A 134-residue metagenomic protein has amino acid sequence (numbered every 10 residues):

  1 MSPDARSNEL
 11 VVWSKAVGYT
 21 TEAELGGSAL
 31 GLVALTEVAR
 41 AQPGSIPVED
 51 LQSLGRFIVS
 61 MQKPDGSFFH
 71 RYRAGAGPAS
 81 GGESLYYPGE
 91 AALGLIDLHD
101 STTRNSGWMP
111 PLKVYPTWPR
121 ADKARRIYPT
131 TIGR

Functional and structural regions predicted by a protein language model:
M1-R134: Glycan-recognition and catalytic cores of secretory/periplasmic carbohydrate-active enzymes
